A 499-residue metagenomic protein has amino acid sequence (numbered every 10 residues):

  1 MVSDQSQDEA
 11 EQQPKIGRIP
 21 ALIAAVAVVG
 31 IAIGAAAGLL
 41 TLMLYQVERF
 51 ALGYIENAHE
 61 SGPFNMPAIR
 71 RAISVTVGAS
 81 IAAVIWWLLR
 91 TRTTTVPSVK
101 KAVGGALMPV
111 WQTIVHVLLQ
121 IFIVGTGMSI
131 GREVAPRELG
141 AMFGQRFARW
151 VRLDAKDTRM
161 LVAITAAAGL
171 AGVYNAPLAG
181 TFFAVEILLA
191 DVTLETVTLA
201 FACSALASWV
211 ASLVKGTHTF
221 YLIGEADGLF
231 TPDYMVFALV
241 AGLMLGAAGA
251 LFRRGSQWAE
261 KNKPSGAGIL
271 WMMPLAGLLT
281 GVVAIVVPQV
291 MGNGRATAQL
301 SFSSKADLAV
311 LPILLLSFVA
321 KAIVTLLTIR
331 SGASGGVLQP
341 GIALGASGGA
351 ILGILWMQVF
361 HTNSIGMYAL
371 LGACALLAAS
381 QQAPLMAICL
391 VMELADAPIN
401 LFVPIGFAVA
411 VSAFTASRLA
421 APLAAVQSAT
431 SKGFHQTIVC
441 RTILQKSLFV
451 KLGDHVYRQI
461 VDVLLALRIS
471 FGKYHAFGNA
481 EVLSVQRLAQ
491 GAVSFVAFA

Functional and structural regions predicted by a protein language model:
M1-I460, L464-R468, G472, G478: Alpha-helical transmembrane segments and immediately membrane-proximal extracytoplasmic
G336, S380, V485-L488, V493: Generic N-terminal simple sequence motifs
A466, S470, A476-V482, A489-A492 (+1 more regions): Short linear motifs in low-complexity or flexible loops
